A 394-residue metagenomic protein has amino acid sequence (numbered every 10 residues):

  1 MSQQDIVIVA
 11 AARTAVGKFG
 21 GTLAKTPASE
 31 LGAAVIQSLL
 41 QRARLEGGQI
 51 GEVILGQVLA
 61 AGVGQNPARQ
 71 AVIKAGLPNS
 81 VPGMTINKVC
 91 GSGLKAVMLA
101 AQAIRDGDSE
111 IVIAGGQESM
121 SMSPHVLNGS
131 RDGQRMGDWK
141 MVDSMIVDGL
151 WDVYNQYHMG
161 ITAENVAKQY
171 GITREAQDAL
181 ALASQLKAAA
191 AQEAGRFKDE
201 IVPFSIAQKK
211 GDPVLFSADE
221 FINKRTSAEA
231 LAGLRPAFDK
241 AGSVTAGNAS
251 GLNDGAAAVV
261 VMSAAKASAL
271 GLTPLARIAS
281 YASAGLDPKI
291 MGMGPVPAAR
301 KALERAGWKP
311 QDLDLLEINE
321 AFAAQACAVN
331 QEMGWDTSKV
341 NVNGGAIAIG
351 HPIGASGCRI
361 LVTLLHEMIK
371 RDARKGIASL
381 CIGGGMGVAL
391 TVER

Functional and structural regions predicted by a protein language model:
M1-T26, S38, A228-M293, P297 (+3 more regions): Condensing-enzyme catalytic core mediating Claisen C-C bond formation in acyl metabolism
M1-V63, P67-A75, P82, T162-R174 (+5 more regions): Conserved active-site "lid/cap" helical segment
R13-T14, A24-A33, R42, A176-A269 (+1 more regions): N-terminal extracellular/periplasmic Venus flytrap/periplasmic-binding protein-like
G48-G56, G83-N87, V112-Q117, A176-A183 (+5 more regions): Beta-strand segments within the central parallel beta-sheet cores of soluble alpha/beta enzyme folds
Q57-I111, Y154-H158, R225-G251, E332-R359 (+2 more regions): Conserved catalytic cysteine-centered active-site region of acyl-thioester-dependent Claisen-condensing enzymes
K88-E118, I161, A167-R196, A258-A265 (+3 more regions): Active-site-proximal alpha-helical scaffold in enzymes
I111-N165: Flexible glycine-/small-residue-enriched beta->alpha junction loops that bind anionic phosphate/pyrophosphate groups
T162-E164, F197-E200, Q208, A279-A348: Active-site pocket-lining segment
